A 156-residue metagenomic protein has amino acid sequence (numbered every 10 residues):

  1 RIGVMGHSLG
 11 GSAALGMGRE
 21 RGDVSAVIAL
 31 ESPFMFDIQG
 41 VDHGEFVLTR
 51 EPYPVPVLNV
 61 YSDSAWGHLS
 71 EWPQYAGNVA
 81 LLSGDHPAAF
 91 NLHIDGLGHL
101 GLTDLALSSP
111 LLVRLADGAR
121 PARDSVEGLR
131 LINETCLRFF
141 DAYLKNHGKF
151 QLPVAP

Functional and structural regions predicted by a protein language model:
R1-M5, K149: Gly/Ser-rich "nucleophile elbow"/oxyanion-hole loop immediately N-terminal to the catalytic nucleophile in hydrolases
I2, N91, F140: Divalent metal-coordination and catalytic microenvironments
M5-G10, A14: Gly/Ala-rich beta-loop-alpha elbow adjacent to hydrolase catalytic centers
L15, I38, T103-A106: Active-site-proximal flexible loops/turns
G16-E20: Active-site signature of alpha/beta-hydrolase-fold catalytic machinery across serine- and Asp/Cys-nucleophile hydrolases
G22-D23, G148: Residue-level recognition of short, well-ordered coil/turn positions that link secondary-structure elements
S25-H99: The feature captures the conserved acid-bearing segment of alpha/beta-hydrolase catalytic domains
G96-P156: Alpha/beta-hydrolase-fold serine-hydrolase catalytic core, especially in secreted/extracellular enzymes
